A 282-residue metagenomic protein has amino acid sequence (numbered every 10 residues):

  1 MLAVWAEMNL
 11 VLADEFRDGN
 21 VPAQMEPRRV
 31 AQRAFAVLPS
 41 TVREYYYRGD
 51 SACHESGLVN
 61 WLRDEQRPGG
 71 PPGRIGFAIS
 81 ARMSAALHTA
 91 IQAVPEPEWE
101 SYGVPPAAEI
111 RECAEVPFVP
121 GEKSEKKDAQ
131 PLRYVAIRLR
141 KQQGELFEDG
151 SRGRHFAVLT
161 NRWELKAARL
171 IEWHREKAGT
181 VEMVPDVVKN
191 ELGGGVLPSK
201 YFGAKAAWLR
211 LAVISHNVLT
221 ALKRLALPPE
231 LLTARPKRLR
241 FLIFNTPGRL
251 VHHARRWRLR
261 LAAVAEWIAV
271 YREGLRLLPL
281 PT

Functional and structural regions predicted by a protein language model:
M1-V42: Electropositive, glycine- and tryptophan-enriched low-complexity nucleic-acid-binding patches
N9, Y46-H54, F77, V158 (+3 more regions): Short, conserved catalytic/metal-binding motifs centered on acidic residues
G19, A52-H54, S80-S84: Active-site beta-loop-alpha junctions enriched in small/polar residues
E55-W61, H88-Q92: A short acidic (Asp/Glu
V59-R74: Short, surface-exposed basic-aromatic patches at helix termini and helix-loop junctions that form
G73-N190, E273-T282: An anionic, glycine-rich sequence signature occurring as long contiguous blocks
A167-L222: Short amphipathic alpha-helical "interface-anchor" segments enriched in bulky aromatics
V218-T282: A short, flexible helix-boundary coil/loop motif
